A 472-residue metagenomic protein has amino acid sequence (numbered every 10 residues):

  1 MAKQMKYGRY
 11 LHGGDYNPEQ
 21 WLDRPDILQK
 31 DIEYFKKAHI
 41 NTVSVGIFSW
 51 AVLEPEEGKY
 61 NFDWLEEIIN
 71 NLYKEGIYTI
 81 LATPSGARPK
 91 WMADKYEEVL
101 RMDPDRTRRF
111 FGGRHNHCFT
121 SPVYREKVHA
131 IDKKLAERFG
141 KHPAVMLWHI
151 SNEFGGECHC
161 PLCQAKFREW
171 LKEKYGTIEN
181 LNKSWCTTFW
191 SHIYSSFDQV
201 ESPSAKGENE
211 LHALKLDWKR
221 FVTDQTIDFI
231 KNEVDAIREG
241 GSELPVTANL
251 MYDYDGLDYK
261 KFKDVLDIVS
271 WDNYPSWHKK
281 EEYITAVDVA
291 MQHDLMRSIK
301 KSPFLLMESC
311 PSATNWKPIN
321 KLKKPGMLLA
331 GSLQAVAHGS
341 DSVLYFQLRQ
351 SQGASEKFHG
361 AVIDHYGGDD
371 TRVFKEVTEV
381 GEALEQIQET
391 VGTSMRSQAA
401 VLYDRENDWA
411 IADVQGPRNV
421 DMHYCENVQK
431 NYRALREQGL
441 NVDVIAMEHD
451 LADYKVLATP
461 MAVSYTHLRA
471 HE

Functional and structural regions predicted by a protein language model:
M1-T42, T390: N-terminal carbohydrate-binding accessory modules
G8-Y10, H39-N41, E75-T79, K141-M146 (+4 more regions): Short, well-ordered coil/turn segments that N-cap beta-strands
G13-L22, S49-D63, F110-K127, F154-E157 (+6 more regions): The substrate-binding groove and active-site-proximal loops of carbohydrate-active enzymes, especially glycoside
W21-F35, M251-Y259, K324-S332: Short, acidic/polar
K30-K36, V45-M102, E233-G240: Aromatic-lined substrate-binding rim segments of carbohydrate-active enzymes
D105-I268, D272-M291: Polysaccharide-binding and catalytic clefts of secreted carbohydrate-active enzymes
Y194-V200, K263, Y274-E472: Carbohydrate-binding surfaces of carbohydrate-active enzymes
